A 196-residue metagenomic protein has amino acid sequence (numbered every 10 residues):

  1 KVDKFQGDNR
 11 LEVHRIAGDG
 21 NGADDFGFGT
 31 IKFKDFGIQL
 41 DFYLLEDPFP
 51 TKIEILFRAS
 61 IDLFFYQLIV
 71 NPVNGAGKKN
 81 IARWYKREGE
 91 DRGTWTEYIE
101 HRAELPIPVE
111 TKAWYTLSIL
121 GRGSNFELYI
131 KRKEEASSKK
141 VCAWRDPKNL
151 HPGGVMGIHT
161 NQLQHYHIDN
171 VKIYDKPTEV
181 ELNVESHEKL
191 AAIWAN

Functional and structural regions predicted by a protein language model:
K1-G22: Extracellular glycan-recognition surfaces and repeat-rich motifs
R15-R92: Secretory/extracellular carbohydrate-interaction modules and structurally similar beta-sandwich "look-alikes"
D24-I31, R102-V109, G157-I158: Beta-strand-rich interaction surfaces with strong enrichment in secreted/lumenal proteins
I38-L40, K112-I130: Short tryptophan-centered beta-strand motifs in secreted/extracellular beta-sheet-rich domains of glycan-recognition
L63-F65, R92-Y98, E134-A143: Surface-exposed loop/edge segments in extracytoplasmic proteins
E90-S118: Short, aromatic/His-centered strand-loop micro-motif at the edge of beta-sheets
Y129-V155: Short, solvent-exposed beta-strand-to-loop segments that form ligand-recognition rims of beta-rich domains
P147-A195: Ligand-recognition surfaces built from glycine- and aromatic
